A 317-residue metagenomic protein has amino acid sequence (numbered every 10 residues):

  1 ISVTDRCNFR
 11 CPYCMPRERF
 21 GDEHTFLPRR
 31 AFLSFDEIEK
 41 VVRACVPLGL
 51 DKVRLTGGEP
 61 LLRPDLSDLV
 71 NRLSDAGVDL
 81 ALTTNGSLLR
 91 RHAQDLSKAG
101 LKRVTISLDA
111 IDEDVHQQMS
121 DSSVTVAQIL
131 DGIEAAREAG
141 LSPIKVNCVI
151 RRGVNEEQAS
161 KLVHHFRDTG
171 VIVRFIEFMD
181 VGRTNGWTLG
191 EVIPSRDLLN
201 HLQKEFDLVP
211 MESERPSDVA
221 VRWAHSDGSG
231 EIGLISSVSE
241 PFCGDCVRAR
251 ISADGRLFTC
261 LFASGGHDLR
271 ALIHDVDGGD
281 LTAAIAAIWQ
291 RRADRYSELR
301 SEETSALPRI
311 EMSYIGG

Functional and structural regions predicted by a protein language model:
I1-L33: Canonical Radical SAM [4Fe-4S] cluster-binding loop centered on the CxxxCxxC motif and its immediate flanking residues
V3, C11, L55, V173 (+1 more regions): Conserved, mostly hydrophobic/aromatic
R6-Y13, N200-E212, Y296-G317: Flexible, acidic/Gly-rich N-terminal and inter-domain linker regions that tether and position cofactor-handling modules
F9, E113-D114, P241, H267: Glycine-centered loop/turn positions within well-structured domains that cap or flank conserved ligand/cofactor-binding
G21-T25, R90, D112-S120, G182-G186 (+1 more regions): A short acidic, helix-capping loop that chelates divalent metal ions and anchors anionic groups
F32-L55, E59-I176: Radical SAM/AdoMet-radical enzyme domain recognition
D114, V124-G233, S237, V276: Radical SAM enzyme [4Fe-4S]-AdoMet core and its adjacent flexible, acidic and glycine-rich loops/tails across
E240-G317: Radical SAM enzyme core and accessory elements
